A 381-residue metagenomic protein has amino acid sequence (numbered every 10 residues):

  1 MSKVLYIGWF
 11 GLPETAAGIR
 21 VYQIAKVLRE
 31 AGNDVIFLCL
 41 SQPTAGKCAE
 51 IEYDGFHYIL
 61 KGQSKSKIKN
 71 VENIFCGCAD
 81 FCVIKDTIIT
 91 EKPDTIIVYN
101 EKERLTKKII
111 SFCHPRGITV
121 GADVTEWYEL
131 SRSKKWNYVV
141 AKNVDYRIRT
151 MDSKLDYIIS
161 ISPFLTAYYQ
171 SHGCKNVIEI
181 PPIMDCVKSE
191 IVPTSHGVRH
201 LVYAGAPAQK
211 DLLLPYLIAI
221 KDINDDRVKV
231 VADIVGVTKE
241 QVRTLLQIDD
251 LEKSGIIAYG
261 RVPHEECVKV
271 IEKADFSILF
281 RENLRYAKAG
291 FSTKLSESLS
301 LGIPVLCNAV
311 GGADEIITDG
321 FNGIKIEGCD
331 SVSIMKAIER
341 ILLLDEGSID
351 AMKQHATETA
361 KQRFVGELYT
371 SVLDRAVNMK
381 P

Functional and structural regions predicted by a protein language model:
M1-G46, E50-F56, Y157, P181 (+1 more regions): N-terminal subdomain of nucleotide-sugar transferases
L5, I159, V192-I220, D233: Conserved donor-binding/catalytic core segment of Leloir-type glycosyltransferases
T15, D211, E265-V270, S277-S296 (+1 more regions): Nucleotide-sugar-dependent
Q23, F81-D86, R104-K107, S111 (+4 more regions): Membrane-proximal helix-turn-helix segments that form the acceptor-binding/catalytic region of lipid-linked
C39, G121, E129, R149-E190 (+1 more regions): Donor nucleotide-sugar binding/catalytic pocket of nucleotide-sugar-dependent glycosyltransferases
R243-V268: Nucleotide-activated donor-binding/catalytic signature segment of Leloir-type glycosyltransferases, i.e., the conserved
D319-G320, I324-S331, R340-E346: Conserved acidic donor-binding segment of nucleotide-sugar-dependent glycosyltransferases
E346-V377: A charged, aromatic-enriched C-terminal amphipathic alpha-helix characteristic of glycosyltransferases across folds
